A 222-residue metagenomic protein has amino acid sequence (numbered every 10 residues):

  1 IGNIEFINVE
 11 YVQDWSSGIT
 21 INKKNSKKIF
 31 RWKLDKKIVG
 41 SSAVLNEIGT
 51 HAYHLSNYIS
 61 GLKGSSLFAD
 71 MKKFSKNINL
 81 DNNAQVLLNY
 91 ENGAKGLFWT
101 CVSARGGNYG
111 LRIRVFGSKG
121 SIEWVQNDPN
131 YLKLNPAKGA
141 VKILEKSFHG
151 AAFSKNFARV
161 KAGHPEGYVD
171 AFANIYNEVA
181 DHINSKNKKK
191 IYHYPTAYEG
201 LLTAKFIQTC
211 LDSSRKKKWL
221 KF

Functional and structural regions predicted by a protein language model:
I1-I78, L132, K217: Predominantly a Rossmann-like dinucleotide-binding segment in NAD(P)-dependent oxidoreductases
I4, L67, I191-T196, L220-F222: Short, hydrophobic secondary-structure boundary micro-motifs
K23-I29, K33, Q85, Y90 (+2 more regions): C-terminal glycine/acidic-rich active-site capping loop/insertion
N46-L67, K72-S121, N127-N130: Glycine-rich, aromatic-lined ligand/substrate-binding cores of catalytic and carbohydrate-binding domains
A52, I175, V179, T203-I207: Alpha-helical packing segments of well-folded alpha/beta enzyme cores
F206-K216: Short arginine-rich
